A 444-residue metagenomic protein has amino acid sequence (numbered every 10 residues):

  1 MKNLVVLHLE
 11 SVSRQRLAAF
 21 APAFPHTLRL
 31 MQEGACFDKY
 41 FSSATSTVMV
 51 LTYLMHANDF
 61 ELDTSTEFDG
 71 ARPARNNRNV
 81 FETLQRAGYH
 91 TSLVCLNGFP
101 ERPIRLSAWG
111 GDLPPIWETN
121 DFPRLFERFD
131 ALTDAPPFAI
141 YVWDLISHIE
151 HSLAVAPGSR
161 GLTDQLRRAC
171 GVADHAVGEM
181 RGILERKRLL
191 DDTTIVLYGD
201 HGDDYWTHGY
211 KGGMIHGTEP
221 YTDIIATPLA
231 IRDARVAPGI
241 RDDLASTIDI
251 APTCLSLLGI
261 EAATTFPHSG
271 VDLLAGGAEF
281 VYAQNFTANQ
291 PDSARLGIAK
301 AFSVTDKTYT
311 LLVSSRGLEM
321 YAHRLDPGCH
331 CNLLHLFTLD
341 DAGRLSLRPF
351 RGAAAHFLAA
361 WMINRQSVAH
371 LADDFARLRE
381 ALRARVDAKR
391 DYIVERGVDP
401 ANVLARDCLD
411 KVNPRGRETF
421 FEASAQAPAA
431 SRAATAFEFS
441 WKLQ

Functional and structural regions predicted by a protein language model:
K2-V6, S11-A154, G270: Active-site-proximal alpha/beta segments of enzymes that process anionic O-linked groups
E10-R14, S43-S46, D59-E61, N97-E101 (+9 more regions): Short, solvent-exposed loop/turn segments at secondary-structure junctions
P25, R75-E82, P123, G171-G178 (+8 more regions): A structural signal for well-ordered alpha-helical segments within the folded catalytic domains of diverse enzymes
M49-N58, G213-T264, V271-G277: Substrate-binding rim/cap in mid-to-C-terminal beta-strand-loop elements of soluble/periplasmic
P123-D134, A154-I195, R379, V386-R390: A long, amphipathic alpha-helix that forms part of the scaffold/cap immediately adjacent to metal-dependent active
I183-V236, S246, Q290-P291: Histidine-centered active-site microenvironments of extracellular/periplasmic hydrolases and transferases
D204-T207, S256-H323, G328: C-terminal cap/loop subdomain of S1 sulfatases and analogous C-terminal strand-loop tails that border
T305-W441: C-terminal accessory region downstream of the catalytic core in glycan-modifying enzymes
